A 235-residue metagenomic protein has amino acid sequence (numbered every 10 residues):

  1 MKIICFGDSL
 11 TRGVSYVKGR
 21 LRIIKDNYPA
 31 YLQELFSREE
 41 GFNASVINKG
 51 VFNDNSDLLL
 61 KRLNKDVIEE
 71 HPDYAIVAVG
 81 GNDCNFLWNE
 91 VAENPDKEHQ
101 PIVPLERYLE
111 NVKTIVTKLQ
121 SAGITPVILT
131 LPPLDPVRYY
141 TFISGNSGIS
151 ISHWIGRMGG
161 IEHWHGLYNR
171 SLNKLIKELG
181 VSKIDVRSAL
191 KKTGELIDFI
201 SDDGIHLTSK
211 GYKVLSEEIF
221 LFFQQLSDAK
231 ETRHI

Functional and structural regions predicted by a protein language model:
M1-F52, D57, R62-H71, A75: Serine-esterase "nucleophile elbow" of acetyl-processing enzymes
Y31-E34, F42, K61-I235: Alpha-helical cap/lid subdomain in secreted, periplasmic, or secretory-pathway luminal O-acyl-processing enzymes
